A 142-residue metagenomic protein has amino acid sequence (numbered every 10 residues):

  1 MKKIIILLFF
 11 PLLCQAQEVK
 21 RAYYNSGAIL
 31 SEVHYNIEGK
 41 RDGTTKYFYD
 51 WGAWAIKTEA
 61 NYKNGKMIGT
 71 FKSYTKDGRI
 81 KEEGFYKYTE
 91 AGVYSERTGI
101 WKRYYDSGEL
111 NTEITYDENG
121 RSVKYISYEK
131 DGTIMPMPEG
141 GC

Functional and structural regions predicted by a protein language model:
K2-K3, R41: Basic side chains
K3-L13: Sec-dependent N-terminal signal peptides
Q15-C142: Glycine/tyrosine- and acidic-biased, solvent-exposed loop/turn segments at the edges of beta-strands
